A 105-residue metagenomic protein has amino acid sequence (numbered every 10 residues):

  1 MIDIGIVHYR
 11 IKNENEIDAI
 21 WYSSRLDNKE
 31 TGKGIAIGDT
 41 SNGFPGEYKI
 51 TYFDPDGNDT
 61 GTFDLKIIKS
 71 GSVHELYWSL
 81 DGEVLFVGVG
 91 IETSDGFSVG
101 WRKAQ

Functional and structural regions predicted by a protein language model:
M1-Q105: Central antiparallel beta-sheet cores of small beta-barrel/beta-sandwich binding domains
